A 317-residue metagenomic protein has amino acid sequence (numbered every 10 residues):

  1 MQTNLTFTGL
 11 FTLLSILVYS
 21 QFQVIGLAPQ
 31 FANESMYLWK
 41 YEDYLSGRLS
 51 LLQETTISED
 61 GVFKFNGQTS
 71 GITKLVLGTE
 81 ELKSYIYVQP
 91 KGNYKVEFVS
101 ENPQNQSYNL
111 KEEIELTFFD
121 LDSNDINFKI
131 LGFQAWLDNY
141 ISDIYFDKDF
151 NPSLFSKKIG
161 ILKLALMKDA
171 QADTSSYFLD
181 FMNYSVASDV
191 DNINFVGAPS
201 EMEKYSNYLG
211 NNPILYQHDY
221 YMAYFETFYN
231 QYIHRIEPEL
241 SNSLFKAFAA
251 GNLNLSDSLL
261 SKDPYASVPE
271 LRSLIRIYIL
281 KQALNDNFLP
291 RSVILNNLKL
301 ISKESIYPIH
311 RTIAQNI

Functional and structural regions predicted by a protein language model:
M1-L27: Bacterial Sec-dependent N-terminal signal peptides
Q21-T174, F181-Y184, D189-Y208: A non-transmembrane, solvent-exposed segment enriched in polar/low-complexity residues
F155-K163, K246-N254, F288-L295: Helix-turn-helix repeat elements of alpha-solenoid scaffolds
K158-D169, S256-L259, N297-I301: Amphipathic alpha-helices of TPR/Sel1-like and other helical repeat/solenoid scaffolds
A172-Y177, L215, K303-I309: Short solvent-exposed coil/turn linkers within tandem alpha-helical repeat scaffolds
S175, F181-V268: Charged, long alpha-helical assembly modules
Y278-D286: Structural detector for internal amphipathic alpha-helices that build alpha-solenoid repeat scaffolds
N285-I317: N-proximal helix/coil linker or "cap" segments that precede and/or mark the start of modular domains
